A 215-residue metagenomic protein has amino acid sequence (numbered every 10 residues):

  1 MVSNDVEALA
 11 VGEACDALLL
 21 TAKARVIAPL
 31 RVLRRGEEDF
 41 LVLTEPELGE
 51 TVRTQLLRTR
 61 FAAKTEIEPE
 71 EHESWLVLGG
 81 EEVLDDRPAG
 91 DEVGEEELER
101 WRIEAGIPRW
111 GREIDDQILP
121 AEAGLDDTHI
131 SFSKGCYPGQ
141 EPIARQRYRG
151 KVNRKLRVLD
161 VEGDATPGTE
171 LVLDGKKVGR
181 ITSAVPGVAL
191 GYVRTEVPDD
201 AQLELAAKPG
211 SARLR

Functional and structural regions predicted by a protein language model:
M1-I27, G36-E37: Acidic, proline/glycine-enriched N-terminal capping motif
M1-S3, E68-G79, K151-V161: Short glycine-/aliphatic-rich beta-strand segments at the starts of folded cytosolic domains
S3-V11, L48-E50, T54-A62, Y148 (+1 more regions): Short, intrinsically disordered, mixed-charge
D5-L9, E73-E96, R100-R102, R180-S183 (+2 more regions): Structured N-terminal alpha/beta-domain signature that marks small ligand/cofactor-binding or signaling modules
L18-P29, R60-A63, D174-G179: Short amphipathic beta-strand starts and helix->beta connectors
A28-P108: Acidic, low-complexity central loop/insert segments
E99-L125: Catalytic strand-loop segment that frames the active site of acyl-thioester-processing enzymes
I118, A123-I130, Q140, A144-R215: Glycine-rich, small/acidic residue-mixed loop/short-helix segments
